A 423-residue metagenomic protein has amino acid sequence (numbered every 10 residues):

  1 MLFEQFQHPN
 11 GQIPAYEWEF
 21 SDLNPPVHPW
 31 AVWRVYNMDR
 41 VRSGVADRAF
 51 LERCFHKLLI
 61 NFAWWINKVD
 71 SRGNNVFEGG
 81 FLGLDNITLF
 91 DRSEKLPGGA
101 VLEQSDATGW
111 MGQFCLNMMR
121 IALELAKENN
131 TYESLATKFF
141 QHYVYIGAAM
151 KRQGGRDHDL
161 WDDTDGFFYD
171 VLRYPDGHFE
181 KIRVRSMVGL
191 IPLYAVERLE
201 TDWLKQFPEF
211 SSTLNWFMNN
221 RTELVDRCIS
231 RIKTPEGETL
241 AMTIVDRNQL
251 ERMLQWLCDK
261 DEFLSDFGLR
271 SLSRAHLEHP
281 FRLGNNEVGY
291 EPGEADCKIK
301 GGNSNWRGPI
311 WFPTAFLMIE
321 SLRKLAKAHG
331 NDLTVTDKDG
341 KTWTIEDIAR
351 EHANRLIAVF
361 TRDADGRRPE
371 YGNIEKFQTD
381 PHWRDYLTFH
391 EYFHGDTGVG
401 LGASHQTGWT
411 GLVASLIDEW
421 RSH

Functional and structural regions predicted by a protein language model:
M1-H423: Acidic, mature catalytic/reactive cores of soluble proteins
